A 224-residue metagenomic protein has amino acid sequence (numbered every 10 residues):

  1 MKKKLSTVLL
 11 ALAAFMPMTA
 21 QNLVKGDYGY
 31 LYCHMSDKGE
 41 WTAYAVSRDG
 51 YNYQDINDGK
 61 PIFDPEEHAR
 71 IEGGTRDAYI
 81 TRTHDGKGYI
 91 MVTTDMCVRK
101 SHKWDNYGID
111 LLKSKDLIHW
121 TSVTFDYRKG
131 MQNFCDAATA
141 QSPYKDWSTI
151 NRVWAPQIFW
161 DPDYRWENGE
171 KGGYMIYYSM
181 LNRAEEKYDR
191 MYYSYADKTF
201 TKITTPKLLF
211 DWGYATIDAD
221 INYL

Functional and structural regions predicted by a protein language model:
M1-N22: Bacterial Sec-dependent N-terminal signal peptides
Q21-V153, F159-L224: Beta-rich carbohydrate-recognition and catalytic domains
